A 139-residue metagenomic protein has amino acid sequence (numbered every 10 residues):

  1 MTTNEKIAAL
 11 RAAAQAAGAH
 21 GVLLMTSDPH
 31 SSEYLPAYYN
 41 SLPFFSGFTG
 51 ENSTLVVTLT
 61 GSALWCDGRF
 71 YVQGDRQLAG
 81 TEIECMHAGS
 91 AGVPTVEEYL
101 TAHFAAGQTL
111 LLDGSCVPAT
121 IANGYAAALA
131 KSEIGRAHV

Functional and structural regions predicted by a protein language model:
T2-A105, T109, V117-R136: N-terminal accessory/capping or targeting/presequence segment of soluble
